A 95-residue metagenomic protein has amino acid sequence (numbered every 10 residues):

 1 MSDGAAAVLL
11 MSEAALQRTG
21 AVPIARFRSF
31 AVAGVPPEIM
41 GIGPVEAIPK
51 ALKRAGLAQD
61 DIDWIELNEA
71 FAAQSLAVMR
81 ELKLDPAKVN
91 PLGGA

Functional and structural regions predicted by a protein language model:
M1-A95: Claisen-condensing/thiolase-fold acyl-transfer catalytic domains that form or cleave C-C bonds in fatty acid
